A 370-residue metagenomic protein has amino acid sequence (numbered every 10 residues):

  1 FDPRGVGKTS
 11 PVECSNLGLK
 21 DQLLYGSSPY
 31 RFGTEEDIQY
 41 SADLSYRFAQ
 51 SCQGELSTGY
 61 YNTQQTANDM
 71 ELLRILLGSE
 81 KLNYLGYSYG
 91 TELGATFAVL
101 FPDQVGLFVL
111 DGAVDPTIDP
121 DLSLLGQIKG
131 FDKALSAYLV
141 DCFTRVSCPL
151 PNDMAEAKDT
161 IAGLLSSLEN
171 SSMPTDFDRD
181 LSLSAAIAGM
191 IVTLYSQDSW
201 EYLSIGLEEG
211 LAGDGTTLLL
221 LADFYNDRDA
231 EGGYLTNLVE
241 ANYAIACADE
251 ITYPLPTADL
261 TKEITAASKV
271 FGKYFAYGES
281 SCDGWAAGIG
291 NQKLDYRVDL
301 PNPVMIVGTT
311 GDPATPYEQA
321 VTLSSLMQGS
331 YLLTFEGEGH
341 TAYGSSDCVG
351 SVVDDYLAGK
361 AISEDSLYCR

Functional and structural regions predicted by a protein language model:
F1-A185, A244-R370: Gly/Pro-rich cap/lid or specificity-loop segments adjacent to the active site
V114-D132, I205-E208, G215-E231: Flexible "cap/lid" loop of the alpha/beta hydrolase fold
R145, S199, G210-L218, S346: Short, solvent-exposed helix-helix connector turns and helix-capping sites enriched in acidic/polar residues
S171-A188, Y195-S199, G232-E240: Structural motif
V192-T193, A248: Helix-loop "lid/cap" segments that line or gate small-molecule binding pockets
L194-G213, T252-A258, G290: Short helix-capping/linker segments at secondary-structure and domain boundaries
T216-L255: Long, low-complexity segments enriched in small/aliphatic residues
